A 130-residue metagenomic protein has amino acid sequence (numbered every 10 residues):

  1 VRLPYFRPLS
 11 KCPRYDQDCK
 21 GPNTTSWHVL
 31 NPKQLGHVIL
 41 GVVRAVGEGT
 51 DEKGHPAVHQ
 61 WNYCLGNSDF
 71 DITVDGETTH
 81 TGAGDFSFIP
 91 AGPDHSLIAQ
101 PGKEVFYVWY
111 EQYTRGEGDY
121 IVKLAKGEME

Functional and structural regions predicted by a protein language model:
V1, G102-V122: A short hydrophobic beta-strand segment most commonly corresponding to one strand of the jelly-roll/cupin
V1-G49, E130: A short, N-terminal "cap"/entry segment at the start of jelly-roll beta-barrel domains of the cupin/DSBH fold
L40-V43, W61, T78, F86-F88: Conserved hydrophobic/aromatic beta-strand scaffold that supports enzyme active sites
G49-P56, T73, I98-Q100: Short histidine-centered beta-strand/loop micro-motifs that create catalytic or ligand/metal-coordination sites
P56-A83, I121: A short beta-strand-loop-beta hairpin characteristic of the jelly-roll/cupin
S68, E77, P93-D94, K103: A generic "binding-loop/recognition-motif" signal
T81-P101, V108-Q112: Conserved metal-binding segment of the jelly-roll/cupin
V122-M129: Extended, charge-rich intrinsically disordered regulatory tails
